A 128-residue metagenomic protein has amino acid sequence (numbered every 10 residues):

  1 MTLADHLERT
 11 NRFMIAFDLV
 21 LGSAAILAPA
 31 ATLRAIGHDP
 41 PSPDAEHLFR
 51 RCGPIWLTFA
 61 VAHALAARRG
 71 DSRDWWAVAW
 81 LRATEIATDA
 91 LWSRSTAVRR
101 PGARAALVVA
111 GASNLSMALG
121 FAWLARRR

Functional and structural regions predicted by a protein language model:
M1-R128: Short amphipathic, positively biased membrane-proximal segments that drive organelle/inner-membrane targeting
